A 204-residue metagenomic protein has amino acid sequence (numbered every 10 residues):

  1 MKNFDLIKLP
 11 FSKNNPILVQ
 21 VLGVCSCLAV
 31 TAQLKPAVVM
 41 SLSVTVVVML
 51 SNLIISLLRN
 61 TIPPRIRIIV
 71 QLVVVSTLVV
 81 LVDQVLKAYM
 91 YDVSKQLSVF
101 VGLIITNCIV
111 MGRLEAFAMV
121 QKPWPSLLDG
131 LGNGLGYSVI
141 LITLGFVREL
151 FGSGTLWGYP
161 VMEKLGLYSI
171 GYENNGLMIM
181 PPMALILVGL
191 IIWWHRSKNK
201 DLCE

Functional and structural regions predicted by a protein language model:
L6-L9, S56-N60, P125-N133: Short amphipathic alpha-helical coupling elements at transmembrane boundaries
I7-L18: N-terminal membrane topogenic signal
V24-L28, V44-M49, S76-D83, I105-I109 (+3 more regions): Hydrophobic core segments of alpha-helical transmembrane domains in multi-pass membrane transport and ion-translocation
L34-L50, V70, S94-I105: Structural signature of hydrophobic alpha-helical transmembrane segments
S51-P64, M111-Q121, W194-R196: C-terminal ends of transmembrane helices
I62-V75, Q96-G102, D129: Cytoplasmic-side transmembrane-helix entry/capping segments in multi-pass membrane proteins
L81-Q96: Transmembrane alpha-helix boundary signature
W157-L177: Short, membrane-exposed interhelical loops at transmembrane-helix boundaries
